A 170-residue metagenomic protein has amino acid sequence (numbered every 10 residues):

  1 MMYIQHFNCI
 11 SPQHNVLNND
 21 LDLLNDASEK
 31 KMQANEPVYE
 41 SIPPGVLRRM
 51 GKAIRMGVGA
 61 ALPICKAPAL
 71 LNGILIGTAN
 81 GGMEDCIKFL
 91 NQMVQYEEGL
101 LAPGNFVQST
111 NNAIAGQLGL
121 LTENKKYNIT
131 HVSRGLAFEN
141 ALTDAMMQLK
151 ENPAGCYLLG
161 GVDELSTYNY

Functional and structural regions predicted by a protein language model:
M1-L136, M147-A154, L159-Y170: Conserved "HGTGT" condensation-loop signature of ketosynthase/thiolase-family condensing enzymes that catalyze
